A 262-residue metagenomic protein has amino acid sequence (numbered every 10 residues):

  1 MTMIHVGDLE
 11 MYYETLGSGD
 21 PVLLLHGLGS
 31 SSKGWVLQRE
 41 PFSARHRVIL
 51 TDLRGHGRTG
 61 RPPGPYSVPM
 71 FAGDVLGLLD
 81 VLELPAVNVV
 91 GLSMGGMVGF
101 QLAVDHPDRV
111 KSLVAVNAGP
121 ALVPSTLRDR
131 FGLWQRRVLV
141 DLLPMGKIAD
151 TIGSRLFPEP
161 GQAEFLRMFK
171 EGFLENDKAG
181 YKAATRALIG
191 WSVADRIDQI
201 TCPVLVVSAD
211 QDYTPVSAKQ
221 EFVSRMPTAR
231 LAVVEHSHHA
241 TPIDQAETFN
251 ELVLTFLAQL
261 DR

Functional and structural regions predicted by a protein language model:
G7-G64: Conserved HGGG/HGGXW glycine-rich cap/lid loop of the alpha/beta-hydrolase fold
M70-V87: Conserved acidic catalytic loop of the alpha/beta-hydrolase fold
G91, G95, G99: Gly/Ala-rich beta-loop-alpha elbow adjacent to hydrolase catalytic centers
F100-D105, V110-D141: Flexible "cap/lid" loop of the alpha/beta hydrolase fold
P124-R130, L142-D198: Conserved alpha/beta-hydrolase catalytic His-Asp/Glu region
I200, V206-S208: Short beta-strand/loop motif that positions the catalytic acidic residue of the alpha/beta-hydrolase fold
Y213-A218: Conserved alpha/beta-hydrolase "acid-adjacent" motif
A229-R262: Catalytic active-site module of serine/aspartate enzymes centered on a nucleophile-bearing elbow/loop
